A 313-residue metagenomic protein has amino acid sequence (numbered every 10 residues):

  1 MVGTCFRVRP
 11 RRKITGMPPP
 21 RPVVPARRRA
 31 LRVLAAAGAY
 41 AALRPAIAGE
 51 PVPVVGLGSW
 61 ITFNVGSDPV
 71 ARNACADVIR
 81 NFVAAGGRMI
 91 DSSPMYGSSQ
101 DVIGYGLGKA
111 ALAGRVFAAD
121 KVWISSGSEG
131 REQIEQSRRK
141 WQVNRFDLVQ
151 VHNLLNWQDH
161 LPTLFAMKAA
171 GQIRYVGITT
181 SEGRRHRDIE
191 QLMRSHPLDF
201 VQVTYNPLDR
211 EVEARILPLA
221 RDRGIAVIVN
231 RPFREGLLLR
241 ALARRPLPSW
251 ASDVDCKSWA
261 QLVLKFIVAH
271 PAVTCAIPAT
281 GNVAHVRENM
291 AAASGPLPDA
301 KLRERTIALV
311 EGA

Functional and structural regions predicted by a protein language model:
G3-V116: N-terminal binding-site loop/beta-alpha segment at the start of enzyme catalytic domains that lines or forms
L57, I90, I103, A118 (+6 more regions): Conserved, mostly hydrophobic/aromatic
F63-G66, R80, I124-E211, R215 (+2 more regions): Glycine/proline-rich, positively charged, aromatic-decorated active-site loop/lid region on the catalytic face
V70-A74, E129-Q133, L155, A251-V254: Alpha-helix N-cap and loop-to-helix initiation/capping positions
M95, A110-E129, N153: Structural motif corresponding to the early beta-alpha repeats
S98-S99, G183-R184, D209, G236-L237 (+1 more regions): Short secondary-structure capping/turn micro-motifs that flank functional sites
D101-Y105, D159-T163, R187-D188, H285-E288: Phosphate- and divalent-cation-binding pockets in alpha/beta enzyme and binding domains that engage nucleotide-derived
F200, R215-A313: Structured C-terminal cap/extension of enzyme domains
